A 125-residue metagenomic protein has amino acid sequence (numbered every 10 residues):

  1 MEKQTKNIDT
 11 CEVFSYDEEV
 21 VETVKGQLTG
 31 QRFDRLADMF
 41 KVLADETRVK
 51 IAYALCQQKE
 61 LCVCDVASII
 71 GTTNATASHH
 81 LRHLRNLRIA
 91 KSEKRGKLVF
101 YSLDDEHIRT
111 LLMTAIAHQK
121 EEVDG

Functional and structural regions predicted by a protein language model:
M1-L43: N-terminal leader segment of winged-helix/HTH proteins
E12-V13, R85-R88, H118-Q119: A general structural signal for short secondary-structure boundary/capping elements
G26-T73, V99-E106: N-terminal helix-turn-helix DNA-binding core of bacterial DNA-binding proteins
Y53, H79-R82: Base-recognition residues in the alpha-helical recognition helix of bacterial helix-turn-helix
Q57, F100-G125: Conserved segment of winged-helix/HTH DNA-binding domains
A75-A77: DNA-recognition element of transcription regulators
R85-R95, S102: Beta-hairpin "wing" of winged helix-turn-helix
